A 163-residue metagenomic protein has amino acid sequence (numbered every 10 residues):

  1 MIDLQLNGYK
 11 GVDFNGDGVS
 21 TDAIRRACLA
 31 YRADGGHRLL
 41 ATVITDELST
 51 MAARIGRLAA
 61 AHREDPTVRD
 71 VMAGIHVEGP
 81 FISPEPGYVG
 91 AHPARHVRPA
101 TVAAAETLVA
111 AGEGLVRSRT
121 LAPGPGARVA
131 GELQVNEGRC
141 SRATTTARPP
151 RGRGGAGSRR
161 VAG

Functional and structural regions predicted by a protein language model:
I2-L6: Metallo-beta-lactamase
N7-D13, R25-R54, D70-P84, G112-G126 (+2 more regions): Divalent metal-dependent hydrolysis catalytic cores, especially in the metallo-beta-lactamase
G8-D22, G90-R98: Active-site mouth loops of central-metabolism enzymes
C28, A52-A59, A105, A130: Generic structural signal for well-ordered alpha-helices, preferentially at hydrophobic/aromatic core positions
M51-A53, E85-A91, A130-G131, G152-G154: Short acidic, glycine/serine/threonine-rich loops at helix termini
A60-H62, P66-M72: A glycine-rich helix N-cap at a beta->alpha junction
A61, V97-G163: Histidine/acidic residue-rich metal-binding segments in metalloenzymes
E78-A100: Flexible glycine-/small-residue-enriched beta->alpha junction loops that bind anionic phosphate/pyrophosphate groups
